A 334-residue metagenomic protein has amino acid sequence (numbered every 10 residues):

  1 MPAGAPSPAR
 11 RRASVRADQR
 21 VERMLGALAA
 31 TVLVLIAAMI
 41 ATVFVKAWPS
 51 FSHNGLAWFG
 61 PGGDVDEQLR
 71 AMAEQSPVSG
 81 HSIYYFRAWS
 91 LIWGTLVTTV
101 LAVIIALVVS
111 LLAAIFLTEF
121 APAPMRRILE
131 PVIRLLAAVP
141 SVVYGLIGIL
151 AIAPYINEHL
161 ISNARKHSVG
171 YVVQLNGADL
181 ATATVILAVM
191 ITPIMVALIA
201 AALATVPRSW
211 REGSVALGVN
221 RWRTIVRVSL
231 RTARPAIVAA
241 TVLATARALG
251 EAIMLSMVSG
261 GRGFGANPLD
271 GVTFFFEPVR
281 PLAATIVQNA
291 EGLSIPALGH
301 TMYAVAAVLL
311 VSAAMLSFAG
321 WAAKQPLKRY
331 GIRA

Functional and structural regions predicted by a protein language model:
M1-A29, G320-A334: Transmembrane alpha-helical segments of polytopic membrane transport and secretion proteins
P8-M24, F44-A102, P122, Q288-G299: Periplasmic/extracellular loop-to-transmembrane helix junction in inner-membrane transport proteins
V45, H53-W89, G145-V189, S259-G260 (+1 more regions): Membrane-interfacial helix termini and adjacent extracytoplasmic/periplasmic loops of multi-pass transporters
Y85-F116, T241, L309: Transmembrane alpha-helix signature in integral membrane proteins
L101-I133, P154, L160, S317-R329: Transmembrane-helix boundary motif in ABC transporter permease subunits
L135, V139, M195-V206, V219-S259: Transmembrane alpha-helices
L146, P154-I156, I237-F275, A283: Non-cytoplasmic
S256-L310: Interhelical loop and adjacent transmembrane-helix boundary motif in polytopic membrane transport permeases
